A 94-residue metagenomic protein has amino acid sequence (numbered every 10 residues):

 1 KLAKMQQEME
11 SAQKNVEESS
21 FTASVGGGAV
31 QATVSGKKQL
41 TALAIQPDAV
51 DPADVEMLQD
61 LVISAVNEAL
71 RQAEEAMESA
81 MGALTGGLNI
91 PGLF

Functional and structural regions predicted by a protein language model:
K1-T22, R71-F94: Long amphipathic alpha-helical segments used for membrane anchoring, targeting, substrate engagement, or oligomerization
L2, K38, V62: Residue-level signature of catalytic and energy-coupling elements of molecular machines, predominantly ATP/GTP-dependent
S24-A44: N-terminal intrinsically disordered, cationic/polar leader segments that include organellar targeting peptides
V34-Q39, A49, A76, A80 (+1 more regions): Amphipathic, positively biased hydrophobic alpha-helical segments used for protein targeting and membrane insertion
A44, D48-S79: Active-site- and interface-proximal helix/loop "cap" or "latch" segments in soluble metabolic and energy-transducing
